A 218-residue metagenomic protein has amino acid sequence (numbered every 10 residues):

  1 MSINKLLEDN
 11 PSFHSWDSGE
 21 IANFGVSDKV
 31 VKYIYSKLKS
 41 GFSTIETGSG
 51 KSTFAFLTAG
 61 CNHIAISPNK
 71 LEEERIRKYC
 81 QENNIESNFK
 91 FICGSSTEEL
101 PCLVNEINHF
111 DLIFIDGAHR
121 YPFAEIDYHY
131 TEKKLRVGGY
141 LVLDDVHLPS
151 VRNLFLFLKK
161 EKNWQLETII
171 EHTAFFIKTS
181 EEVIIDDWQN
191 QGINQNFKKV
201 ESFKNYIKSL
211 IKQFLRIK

Functional and structural regions predicted by a protein language model:
S2-K39: Class I SAM-dependent methyltransferase Rossmann-like catalytic core, especially the SAM/SAH-binding loop
V31-K218: S-adenosylmethionine/decaboxylated-SAM
